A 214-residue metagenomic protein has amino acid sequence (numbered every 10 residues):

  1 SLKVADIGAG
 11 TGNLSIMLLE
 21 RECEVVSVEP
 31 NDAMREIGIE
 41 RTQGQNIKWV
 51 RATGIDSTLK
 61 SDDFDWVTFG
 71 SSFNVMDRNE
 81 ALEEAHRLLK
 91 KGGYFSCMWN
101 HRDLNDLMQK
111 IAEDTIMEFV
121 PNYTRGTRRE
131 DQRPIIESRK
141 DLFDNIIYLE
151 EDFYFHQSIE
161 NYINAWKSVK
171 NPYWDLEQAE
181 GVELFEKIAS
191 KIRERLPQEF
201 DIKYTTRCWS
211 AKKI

Functional and structural regions predicted by a protein language model:
K3-I7, T11-D56: Class I SAM-dependent methyltransferase SAM/SAH-binding core
L14, R21-E22, S57, V75-M76 (+5 more regions): Tryptophan-centric aromatic hotspots in well-structured domains and transmembrane helices
S57-V67: A short acidic, Gly/Pro-enriched loop at the edge of an enzyme's catalytic core that lines a small-molecule cofactor
W66-F69, R78: A short beta-strand submotif of the Rossmann-like class I SAM-dependent methyltransferase core that lines
F69-G70, M98: Residues lining the SAM
V75-E84: A short, conserved alpha-helix within the catalytic core of class I
H86, K90-F155: Conserved catalytic/acceptor-binding region of the Class I
P134-I214: Conserved Class I S-adenosyl-L-methionine
